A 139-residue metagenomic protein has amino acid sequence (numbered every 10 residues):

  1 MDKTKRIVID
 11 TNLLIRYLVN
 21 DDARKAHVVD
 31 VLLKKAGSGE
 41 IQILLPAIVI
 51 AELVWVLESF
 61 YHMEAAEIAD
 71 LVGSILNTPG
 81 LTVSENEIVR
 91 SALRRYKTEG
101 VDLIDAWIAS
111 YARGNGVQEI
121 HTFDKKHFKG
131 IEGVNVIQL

Functional and structural regions predicted by a protein language model:
M1-L45, F60-A66, G73: Short, well-structured N-terminal submotif of metal-dependent ribonuclease cores
M1-R6, A109-L139: Acidic, PIN/NYN-like endoribonuclease modules and their adjacent C-terminal/linker elements
I9, L44-L45, V83, L103 (+1 more regions): Short beta-strand scaffold positions
L13, V49, I88, I108 (+1 more regions): Alpha-helix capping/helix-boundary segments
R16-L18, V56, I131: Residues that scaffold the ATP/ADP-binding catalytic core of kinase and kinase-like folds
A47-I48, L71-T98: Acidic catalytic patch
G100, I104, G133-N135: Internal alpha/beta domain cores that form substrate/cofactor-binding pockets in large enzymes and binding proteins
